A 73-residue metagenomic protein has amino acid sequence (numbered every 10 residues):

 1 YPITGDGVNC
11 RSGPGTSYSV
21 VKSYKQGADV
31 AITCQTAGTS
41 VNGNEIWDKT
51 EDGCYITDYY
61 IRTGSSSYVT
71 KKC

Functional and structural regions predicted by a protein language model:
Y1-S12, S23-Q26, S67-C73: SH3-family beta-barrel domains
S12-P14, D52: Short acidic, glycine-rich loop/turn motifs
P14-V20: Short alpha-helix capping/helix-loop boundary micro-motifs
K22-S65: SH3/SH3-like beta-barrel superfamily modules
